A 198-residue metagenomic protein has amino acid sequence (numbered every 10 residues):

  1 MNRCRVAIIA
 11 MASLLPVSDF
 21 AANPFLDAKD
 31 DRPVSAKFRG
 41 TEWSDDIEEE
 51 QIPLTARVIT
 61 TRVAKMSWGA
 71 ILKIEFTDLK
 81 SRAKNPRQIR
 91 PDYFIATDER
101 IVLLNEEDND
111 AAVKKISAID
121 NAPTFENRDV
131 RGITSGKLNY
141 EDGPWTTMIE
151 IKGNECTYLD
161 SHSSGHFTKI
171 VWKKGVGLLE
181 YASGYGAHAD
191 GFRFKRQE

Functional and structural regions predicted by a protein language model:
M1-A7: Bacterial N-terminal signal peptides that target proteins for export
I8-L14: Bacterial N-terminal signal peptides
I9, D19-F20: Cleavable N-terminal signal peptides
F20-E198: Conserved functional acidic sites
